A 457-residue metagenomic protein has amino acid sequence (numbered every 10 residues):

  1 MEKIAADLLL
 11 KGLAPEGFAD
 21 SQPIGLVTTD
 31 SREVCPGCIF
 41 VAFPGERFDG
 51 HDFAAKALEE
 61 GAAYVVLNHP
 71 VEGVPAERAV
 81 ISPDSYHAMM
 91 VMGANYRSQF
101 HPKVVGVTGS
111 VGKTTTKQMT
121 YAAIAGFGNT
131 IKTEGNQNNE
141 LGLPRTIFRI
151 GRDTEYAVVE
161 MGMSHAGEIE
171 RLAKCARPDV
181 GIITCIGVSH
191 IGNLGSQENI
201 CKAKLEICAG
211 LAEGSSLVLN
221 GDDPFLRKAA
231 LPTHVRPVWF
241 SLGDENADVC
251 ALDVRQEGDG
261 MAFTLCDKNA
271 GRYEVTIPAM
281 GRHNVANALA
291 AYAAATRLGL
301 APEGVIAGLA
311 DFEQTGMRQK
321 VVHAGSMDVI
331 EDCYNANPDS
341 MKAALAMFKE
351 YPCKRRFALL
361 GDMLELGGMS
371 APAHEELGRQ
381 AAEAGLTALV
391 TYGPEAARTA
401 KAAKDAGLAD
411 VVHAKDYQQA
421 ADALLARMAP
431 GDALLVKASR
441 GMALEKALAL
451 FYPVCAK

Functional and structural regions predicted by a protein language model:
M1-V91, Y351-C353, R379-Q380, A384-P394: N-terminal leader/targeting and accessory segments in enzymes
L8, L67, V71-A76, I182-D328 (+4 more regions): Acidic, Mg2+-coordinating active-site environments of NTP-dependent enzymes
C38, A57, M92, V107 (+12 more regions): Residue-level signal for inorganic ion chemistry
G45-F48, T315, C333-A406: Active-site beta-alpha connecting loops in nucleotide-dependent enzymes
A79-D84, V411-A420: Short acidic-hydrophobic, aromatic-tinged amphipathic segments that line or gate anion-handling sites
A88-L217, G221, F225-T233, A426 (+1 more regions): Phosphate-binding loop of NTP-binding sites
V107, G316-R318, G441-A449, K457: ATP-dependent carboxylate/acyl-activation modules
